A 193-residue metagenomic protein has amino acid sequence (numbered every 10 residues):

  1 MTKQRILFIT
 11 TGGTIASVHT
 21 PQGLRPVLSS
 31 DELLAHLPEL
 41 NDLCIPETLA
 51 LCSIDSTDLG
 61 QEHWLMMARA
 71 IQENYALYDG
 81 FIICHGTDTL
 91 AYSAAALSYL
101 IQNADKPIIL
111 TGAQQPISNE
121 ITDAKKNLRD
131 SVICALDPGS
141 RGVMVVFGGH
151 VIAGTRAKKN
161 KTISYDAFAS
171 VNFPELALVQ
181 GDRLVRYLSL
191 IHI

Functional and structural regions predicted by a protein language model:
M1-E73: ATP/NTP phosphate-donor binding region
T2-K3, I9-T10, H36-L40, A153-I191: Accessory alpha-helical/coil subdomains and C-terminal extensions that flank or cap enzyme catalytic cores
I9-T11, I83-H85, I109-G112, M144-G149: Short beta-strand segments
S17, T89-A94, N127-L128: Short glycine/serine/threonine-rich phosphate/pyrophosphate-binding segments that cradle anionic phosphate groups
H19-Q22, A94-A95, E120-D123, A153-N160: Short acidic, glycine/serine/threonine-rich loops at helix termini
A76-D79: Short acidic/histidine-rich motifs immediately flanking catalytic phosphotransfer sites in two-component signaling
C84-K106: Short Gly/Thr/Asp-enriched flexible loops that form oxyanion-binding sites at enzyme active sites
S118-G149, T155-A157: Short, glycine-/small-residue-rich phosphate/pyrophosphate-handling segment
